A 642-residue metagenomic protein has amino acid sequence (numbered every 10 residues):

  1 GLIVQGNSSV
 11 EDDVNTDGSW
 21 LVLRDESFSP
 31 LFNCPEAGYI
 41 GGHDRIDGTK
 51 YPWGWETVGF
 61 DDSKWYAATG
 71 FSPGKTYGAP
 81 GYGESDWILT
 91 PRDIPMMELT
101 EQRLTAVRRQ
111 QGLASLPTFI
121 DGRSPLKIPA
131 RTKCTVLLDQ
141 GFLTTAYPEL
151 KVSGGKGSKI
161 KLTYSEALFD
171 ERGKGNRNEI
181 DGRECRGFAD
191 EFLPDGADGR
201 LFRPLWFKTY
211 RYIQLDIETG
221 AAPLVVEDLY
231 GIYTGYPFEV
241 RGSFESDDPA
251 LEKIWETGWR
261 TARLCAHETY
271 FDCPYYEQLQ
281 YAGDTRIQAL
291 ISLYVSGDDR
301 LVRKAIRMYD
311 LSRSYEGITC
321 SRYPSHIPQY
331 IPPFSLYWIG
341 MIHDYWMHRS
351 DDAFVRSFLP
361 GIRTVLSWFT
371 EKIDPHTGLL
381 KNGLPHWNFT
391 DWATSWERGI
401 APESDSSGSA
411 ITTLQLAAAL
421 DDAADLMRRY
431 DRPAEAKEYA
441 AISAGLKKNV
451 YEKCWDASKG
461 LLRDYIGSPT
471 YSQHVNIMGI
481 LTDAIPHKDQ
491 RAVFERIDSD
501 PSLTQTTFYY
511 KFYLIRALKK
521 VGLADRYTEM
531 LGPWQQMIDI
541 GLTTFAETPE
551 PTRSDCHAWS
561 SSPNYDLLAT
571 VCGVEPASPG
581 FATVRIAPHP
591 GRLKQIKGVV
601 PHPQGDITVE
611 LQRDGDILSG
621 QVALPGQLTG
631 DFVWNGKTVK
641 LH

Functional and structural regions predicted by a protein language model:
G1-S29, Y212, G220-T257, R263 (+5 more regions): Active-site acid/base region of carbohydrate-active enzymes
G1-Y275, D284, R300-A305, C320-P324 (+2 more regions): Extracellular/oxidizing-compartment recognition motifs
L2-N7, N15, L21, F28-K50 (+4 more regions): Non-catalytic C-terminal accessory modules of carbohydrate-active enzymes
S29, I46-G48, E277, V295 (+7 more regions): C-terminal capping/lid segments that line or modulate ligand- or cofactor-binding pockets
V58, L143, C185, D195 (+16 more regions): Active-site-proximal structural scaffolding
Y147-E166, I213-E218, A282-S312, I342-D352 (+4 more regions): Alpha-helical support elements that line or immediately flank enzyme active sites and cofactor-binding pockets
